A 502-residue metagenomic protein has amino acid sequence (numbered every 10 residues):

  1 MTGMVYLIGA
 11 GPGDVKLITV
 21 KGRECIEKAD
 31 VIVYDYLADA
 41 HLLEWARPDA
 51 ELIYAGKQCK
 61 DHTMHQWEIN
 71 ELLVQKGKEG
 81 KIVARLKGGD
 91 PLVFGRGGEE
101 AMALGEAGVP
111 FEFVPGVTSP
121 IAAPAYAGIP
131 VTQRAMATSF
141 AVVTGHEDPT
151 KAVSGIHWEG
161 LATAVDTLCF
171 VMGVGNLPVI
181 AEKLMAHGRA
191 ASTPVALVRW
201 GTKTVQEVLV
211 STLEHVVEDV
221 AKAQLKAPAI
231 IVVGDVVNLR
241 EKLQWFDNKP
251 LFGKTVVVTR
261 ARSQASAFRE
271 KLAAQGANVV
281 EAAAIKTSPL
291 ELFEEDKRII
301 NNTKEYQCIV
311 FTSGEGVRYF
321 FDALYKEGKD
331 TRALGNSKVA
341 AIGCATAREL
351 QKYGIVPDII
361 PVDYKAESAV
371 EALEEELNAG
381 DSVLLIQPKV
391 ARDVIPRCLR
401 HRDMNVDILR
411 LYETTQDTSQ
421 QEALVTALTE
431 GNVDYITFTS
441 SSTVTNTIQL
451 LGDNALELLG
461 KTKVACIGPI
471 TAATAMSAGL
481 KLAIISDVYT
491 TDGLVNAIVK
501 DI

Functional and structural regions predicted by a protein language model:
M1-V15, V20-V117, A122, K222 (+4 more regions): Class I S-adenosyl-L-methionine
T2-A10, Y54-C59, A141-H146, E281-I285 (+2 more regions): Short, basic, glycine/proline-bearing loop/turn elements
G3, D14, D90-A164, L209 (+2 more regions): Class I SAM-dependent methyltransferase SAM-binding "motif I" and its flanking Rossmann-like core
M4-L7, D30-V31, A50-I53, K81-R85 (+13 more regions): Structural motif
A10, I18, D30, Y34 (+17 more regions): Catalytic cores of large soluble enzymes that bind and process phosphate-bearing ligands
G13, A50, H65-I69, L73-E79 (+3 more regions): Signature of uroporphyrinogen-III synthase
A40, I69-K76, Y126-P130, S154-H157 (+1 more regions): Short, charged beta->alpha transition segments
T150-A196: Conserved anion/nucleotide-ligand pocket segment
